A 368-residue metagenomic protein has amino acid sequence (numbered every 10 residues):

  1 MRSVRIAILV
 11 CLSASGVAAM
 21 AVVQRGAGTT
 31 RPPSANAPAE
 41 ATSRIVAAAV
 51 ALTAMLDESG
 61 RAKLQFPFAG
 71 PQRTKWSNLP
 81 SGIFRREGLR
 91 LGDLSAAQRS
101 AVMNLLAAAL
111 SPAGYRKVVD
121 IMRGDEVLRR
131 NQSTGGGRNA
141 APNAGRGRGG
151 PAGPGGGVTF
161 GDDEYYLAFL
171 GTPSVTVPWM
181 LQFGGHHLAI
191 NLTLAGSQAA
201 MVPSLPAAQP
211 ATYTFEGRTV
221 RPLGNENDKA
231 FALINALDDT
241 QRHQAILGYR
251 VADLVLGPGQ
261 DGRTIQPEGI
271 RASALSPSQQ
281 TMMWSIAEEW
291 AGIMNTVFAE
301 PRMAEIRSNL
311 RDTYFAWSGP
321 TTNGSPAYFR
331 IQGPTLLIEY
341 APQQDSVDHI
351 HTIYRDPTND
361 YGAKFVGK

Functional and structural regions predicted by a protein language model:
M1-I6: Positively charged n-region of N-terminal signal peptides that target proteins for export
A7-A18: Bacterial N-terminal signal peptides
V22-A107, S111-K368: A cross-kingdom marker for long, charged
